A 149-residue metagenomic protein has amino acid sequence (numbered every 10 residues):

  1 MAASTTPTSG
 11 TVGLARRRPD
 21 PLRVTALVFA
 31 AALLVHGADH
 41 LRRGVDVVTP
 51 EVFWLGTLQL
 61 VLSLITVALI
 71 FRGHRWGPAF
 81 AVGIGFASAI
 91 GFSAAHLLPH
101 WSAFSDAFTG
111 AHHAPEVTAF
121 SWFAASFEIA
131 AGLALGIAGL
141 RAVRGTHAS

Functional and structural regions predicted by a protein language model:
A2-A30, I137-T146: Cytosolic juxtamembrane helix and N-cap/initiation of the first transmembrane helix
D20-P21, A119-S149: Membrane-water interface at the C-terminal end of transmembrane alpha helices
A32-R43, F86-A103: C-terminal TM-helix exit segments that contain a strictly Trp-centered aromatic cap at the helix terminus
H36-L62: Transmembrane alpha-helix entry/boundary detector in multi-pass membrane proteins
G44-V48, A94-S121: Interfacial non-cytosolic loop connecting adjacent transmembrane helices
L58-L64, E128-L133: Core segments of transmembrane alpha-helices that mediate helix-helix packing or line hydrophobic substrate/ligand
V61-R72, I137-A138: Alpha-helical transmembrane segments in multipass membrane proteins, preferentially the mid-helix core
A68-L97: Loop-to-transmembrane helix junctions at the membrane interface
